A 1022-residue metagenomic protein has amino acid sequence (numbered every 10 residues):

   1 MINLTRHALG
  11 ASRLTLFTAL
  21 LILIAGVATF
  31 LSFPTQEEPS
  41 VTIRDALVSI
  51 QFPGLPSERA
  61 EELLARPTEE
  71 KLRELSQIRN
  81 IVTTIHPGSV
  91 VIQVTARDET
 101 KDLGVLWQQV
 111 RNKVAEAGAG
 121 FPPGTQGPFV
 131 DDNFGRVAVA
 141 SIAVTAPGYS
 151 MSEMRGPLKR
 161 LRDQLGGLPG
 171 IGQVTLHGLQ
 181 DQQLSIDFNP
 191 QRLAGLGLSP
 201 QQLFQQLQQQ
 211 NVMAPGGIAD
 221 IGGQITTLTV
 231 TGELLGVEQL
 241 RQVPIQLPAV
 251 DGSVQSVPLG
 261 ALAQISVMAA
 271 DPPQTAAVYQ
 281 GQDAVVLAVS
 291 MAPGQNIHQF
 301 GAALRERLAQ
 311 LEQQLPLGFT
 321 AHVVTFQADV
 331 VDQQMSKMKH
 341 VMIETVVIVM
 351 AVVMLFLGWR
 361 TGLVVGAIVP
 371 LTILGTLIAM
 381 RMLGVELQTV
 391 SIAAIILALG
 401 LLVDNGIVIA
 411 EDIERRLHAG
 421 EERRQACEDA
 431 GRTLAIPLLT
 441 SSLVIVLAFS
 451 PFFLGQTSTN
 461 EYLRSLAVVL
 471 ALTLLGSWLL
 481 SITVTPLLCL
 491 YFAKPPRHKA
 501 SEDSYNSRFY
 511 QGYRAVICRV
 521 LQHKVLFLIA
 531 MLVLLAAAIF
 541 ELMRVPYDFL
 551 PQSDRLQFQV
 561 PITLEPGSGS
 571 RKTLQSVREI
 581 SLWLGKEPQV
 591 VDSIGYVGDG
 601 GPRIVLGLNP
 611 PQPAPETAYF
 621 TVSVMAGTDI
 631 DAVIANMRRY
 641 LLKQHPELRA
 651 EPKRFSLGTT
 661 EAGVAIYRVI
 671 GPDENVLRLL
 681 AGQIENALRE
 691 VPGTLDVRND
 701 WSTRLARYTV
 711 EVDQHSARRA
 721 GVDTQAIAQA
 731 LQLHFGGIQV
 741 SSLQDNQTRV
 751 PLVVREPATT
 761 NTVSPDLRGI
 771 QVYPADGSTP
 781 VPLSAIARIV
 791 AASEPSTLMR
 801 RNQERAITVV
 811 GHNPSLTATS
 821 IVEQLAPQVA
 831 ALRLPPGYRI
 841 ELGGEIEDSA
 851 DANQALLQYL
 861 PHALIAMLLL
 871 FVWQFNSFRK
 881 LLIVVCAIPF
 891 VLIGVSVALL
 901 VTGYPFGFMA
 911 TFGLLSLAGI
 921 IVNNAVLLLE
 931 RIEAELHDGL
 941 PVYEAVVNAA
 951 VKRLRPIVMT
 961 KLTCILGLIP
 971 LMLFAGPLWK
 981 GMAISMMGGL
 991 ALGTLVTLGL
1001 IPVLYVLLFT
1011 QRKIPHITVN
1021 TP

Functional and structural regions predicted by a protein language model:
M1-T35, R432-L434, S501-L550, V591: Signature of alpha-helical transmembrane segments and their immediate interfacial
H7, G118, Q164-V347, A410 (+6 more regions): Extracytoplasmic/periplasmic membrane-proximal domains and adjacent transmembrane bundles of envelope biogenesis
L9, L23, R59-N133, Q191-V212 (+3 more regions): Solvent-exposed, membrane-proximal periplasmic/extracellular interface segments of envelope transport and secretion
L21-P56, K101, A115-G124, L247 (+3 more regions): Transmembrane helices with small-residue packing motifs
A28-S32, V347-E414, L472, A866-R953 (+3 more regions): Hydrophobic transmembrane alpha-helices and their membrane-interface caps in long multi-pass transport proteins
R44-P56, S89-D98, G135-R162, Q182-A194 (+12 more regions): Short, hydrophobic beta-strand segments
V324, V331, M335, A410 (+5 more regions): Helix-loop junctions and hydrophobic alpha-helical segments within the transmembrane domains of large membrane
L399-I413, A435-L454, E461-A500, F620 (+4 more regions): Transmembrane alpha-helices and their membrane-interface boundaries in multi-pass membrane transporters and channels
